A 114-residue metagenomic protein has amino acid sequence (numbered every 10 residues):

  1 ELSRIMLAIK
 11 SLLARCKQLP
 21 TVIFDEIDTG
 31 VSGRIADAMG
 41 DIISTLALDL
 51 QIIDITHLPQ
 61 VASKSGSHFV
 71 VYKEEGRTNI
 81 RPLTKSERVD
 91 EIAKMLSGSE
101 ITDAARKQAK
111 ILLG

Functional and structural regions predicted by a protein language model:
E1-V22, L46: GG-anchored amphipathic helix commonly corresponding to the ABC/SMC/Rad50 NBD signature/C-loop
C16-K17, T29-D37: Conserved D-loop-proximal element of ABC-family nucleotide-binding domains
D25-E26: Walker B catalytic acidic pair
R34-G114: C-terminal lobe/lid and adjacent interdomain/linker elements of RecA-like ASCE P-loop ATPase modules
